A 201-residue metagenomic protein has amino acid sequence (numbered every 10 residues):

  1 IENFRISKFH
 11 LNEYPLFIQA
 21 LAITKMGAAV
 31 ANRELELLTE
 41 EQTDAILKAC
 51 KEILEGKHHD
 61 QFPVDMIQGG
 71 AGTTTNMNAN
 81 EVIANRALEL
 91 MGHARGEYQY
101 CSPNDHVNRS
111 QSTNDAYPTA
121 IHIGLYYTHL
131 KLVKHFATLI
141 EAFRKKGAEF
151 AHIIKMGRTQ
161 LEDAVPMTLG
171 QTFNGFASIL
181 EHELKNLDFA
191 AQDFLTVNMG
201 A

Functional and structural regions predicted by a protein language model:
I1-A201: Conserved, well-structured ligand/cofactor-binding cores
